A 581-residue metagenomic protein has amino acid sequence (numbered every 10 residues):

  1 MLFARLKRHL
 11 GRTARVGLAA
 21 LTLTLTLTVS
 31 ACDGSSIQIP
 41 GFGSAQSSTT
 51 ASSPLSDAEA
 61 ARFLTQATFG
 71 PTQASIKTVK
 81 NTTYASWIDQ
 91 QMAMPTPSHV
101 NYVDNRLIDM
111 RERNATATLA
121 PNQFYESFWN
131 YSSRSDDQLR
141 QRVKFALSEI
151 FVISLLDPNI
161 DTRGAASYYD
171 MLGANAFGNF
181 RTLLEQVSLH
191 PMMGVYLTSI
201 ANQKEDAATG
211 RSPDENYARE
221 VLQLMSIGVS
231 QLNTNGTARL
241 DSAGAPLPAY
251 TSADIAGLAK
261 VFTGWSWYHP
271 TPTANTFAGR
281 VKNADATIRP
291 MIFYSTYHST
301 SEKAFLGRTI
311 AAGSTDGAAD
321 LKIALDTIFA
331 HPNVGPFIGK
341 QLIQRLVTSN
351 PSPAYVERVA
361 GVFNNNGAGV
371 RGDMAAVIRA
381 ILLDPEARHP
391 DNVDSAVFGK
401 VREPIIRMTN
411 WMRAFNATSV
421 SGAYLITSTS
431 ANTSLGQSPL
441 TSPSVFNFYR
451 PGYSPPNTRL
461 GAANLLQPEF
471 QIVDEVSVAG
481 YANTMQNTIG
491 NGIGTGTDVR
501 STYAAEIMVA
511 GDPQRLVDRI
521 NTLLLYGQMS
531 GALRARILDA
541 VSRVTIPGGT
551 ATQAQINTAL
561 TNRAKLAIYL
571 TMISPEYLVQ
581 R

Functional and structural regions predicted by a protein language model:
M1-R12: N-terminal secretory signal peptides that target proteins for export/translocation
R15-L27: Hydrophobic helical h-region of N-terminal Sec-dependent signal peptides in bacterial secretory/periplasmic proteins
L25-S53: Bacterial Sec-dependent N-terminal signal peptides
A45-P97: N-terminal mature-domain "stem" immediately C-terminal to a signal peptide or N-terminal signal-anchor/transmembrane
A61-T68, R113, H331-G335, G339-A368 (+1 more regions): Flexible, low-complexity segments enriched for small/polar residues
S75-H99, A166-A176, V359-N365, R536-T550: Amphipathic alpha-helical segments that form the core helices of the histone-fold
K80, M92, D104-N114, P121-W129 (+2 more regions): Active-site substrate-binding loop specific to GH73 endo-beta-N-acetylglucosaminidase modules in bacterial autolysins
Q123, S127-Q138, F145: Structured, charged N-terminal subsegments at the starts of enzyme catalytic cores and at intra-chain domain/subunit
